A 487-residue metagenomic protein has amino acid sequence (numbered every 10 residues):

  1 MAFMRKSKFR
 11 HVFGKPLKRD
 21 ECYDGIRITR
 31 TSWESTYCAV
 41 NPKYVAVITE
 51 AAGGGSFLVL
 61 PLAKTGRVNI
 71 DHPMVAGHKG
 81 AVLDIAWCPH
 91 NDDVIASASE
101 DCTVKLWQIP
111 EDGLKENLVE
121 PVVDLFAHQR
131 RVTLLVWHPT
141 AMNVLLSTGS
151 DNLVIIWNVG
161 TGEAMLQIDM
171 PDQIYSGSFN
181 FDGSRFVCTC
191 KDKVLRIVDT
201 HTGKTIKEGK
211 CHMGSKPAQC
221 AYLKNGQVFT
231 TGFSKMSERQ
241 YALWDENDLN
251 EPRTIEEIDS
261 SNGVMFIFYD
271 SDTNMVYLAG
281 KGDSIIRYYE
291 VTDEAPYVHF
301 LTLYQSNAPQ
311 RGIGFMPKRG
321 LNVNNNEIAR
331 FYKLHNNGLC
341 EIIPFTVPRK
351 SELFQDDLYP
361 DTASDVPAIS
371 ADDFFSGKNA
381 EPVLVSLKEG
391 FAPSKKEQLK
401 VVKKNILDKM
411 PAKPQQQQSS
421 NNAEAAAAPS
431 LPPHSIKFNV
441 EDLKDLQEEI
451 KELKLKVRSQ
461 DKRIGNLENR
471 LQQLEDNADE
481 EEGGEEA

Functional and structural regions predicted by a protein language model:
M1-S150, I155-V159, L166-M170, C211 (+5 more regions): WD40 beta-propeller repeat fold
A2-S35, G282-I285, V291-A487: Terminal intrinsically disordered, low-complexity extensions flanking WD-repeat/beta-propeller proteins
N41, N69, N91, N117 (+17 more regions): Detector for Asparagine
R67, W157, D199-T200, E208 (+3 more regions): Charge-rich, low-complexity amphipathic helices in intrinsically disordered tails/linkers adjacent to domains
A76, F126, C220, K413-P414 (+1 more regions): Intrinsically disordered, low-complexity regions enriched for glutamine and histidine
W87, W107, L125, W137 (+16 more regions): Broad hydrophobic/π-residue packing in well-ordered secondary structure
D124-Y297, L303-G312, P317-G320: WD40 beta-propeller repeat blades
